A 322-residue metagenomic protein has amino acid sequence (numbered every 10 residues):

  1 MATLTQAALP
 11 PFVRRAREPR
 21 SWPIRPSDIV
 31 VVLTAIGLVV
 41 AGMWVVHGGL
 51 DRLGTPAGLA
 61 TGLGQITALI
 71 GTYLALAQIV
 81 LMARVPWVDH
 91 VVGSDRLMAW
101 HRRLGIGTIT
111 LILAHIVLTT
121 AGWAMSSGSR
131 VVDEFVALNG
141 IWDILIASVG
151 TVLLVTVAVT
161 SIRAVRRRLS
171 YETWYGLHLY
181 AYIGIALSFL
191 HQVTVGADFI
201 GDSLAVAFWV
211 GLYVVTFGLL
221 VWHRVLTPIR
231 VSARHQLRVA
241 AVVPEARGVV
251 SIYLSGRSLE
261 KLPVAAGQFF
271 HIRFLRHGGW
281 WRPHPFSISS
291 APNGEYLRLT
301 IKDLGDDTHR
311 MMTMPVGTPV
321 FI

Functional and structural regions predicted by a protein language model:
A2-V250, D307-T308: Membrane-embedded alpha-helical bundles that constitute the cytochrome b-like, heme-associated redox core of multi-pass
G64, I229-F321: Ferredoxin-reductase
